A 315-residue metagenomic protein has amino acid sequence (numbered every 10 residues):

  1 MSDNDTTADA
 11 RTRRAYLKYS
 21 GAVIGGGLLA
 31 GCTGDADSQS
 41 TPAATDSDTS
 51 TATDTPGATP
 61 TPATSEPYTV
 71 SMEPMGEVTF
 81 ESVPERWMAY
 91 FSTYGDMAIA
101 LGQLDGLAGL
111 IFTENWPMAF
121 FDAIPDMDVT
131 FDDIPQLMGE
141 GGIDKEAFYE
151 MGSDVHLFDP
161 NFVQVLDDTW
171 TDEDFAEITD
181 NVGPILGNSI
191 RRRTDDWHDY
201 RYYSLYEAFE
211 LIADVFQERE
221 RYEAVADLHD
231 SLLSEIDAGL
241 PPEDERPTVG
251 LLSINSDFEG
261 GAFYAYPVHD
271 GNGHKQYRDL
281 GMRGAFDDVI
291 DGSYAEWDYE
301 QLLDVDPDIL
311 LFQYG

Functional and structural regions predicted by a protein language model:
M1-G315: Terminal disorder- and signal-encoded targeting elements
